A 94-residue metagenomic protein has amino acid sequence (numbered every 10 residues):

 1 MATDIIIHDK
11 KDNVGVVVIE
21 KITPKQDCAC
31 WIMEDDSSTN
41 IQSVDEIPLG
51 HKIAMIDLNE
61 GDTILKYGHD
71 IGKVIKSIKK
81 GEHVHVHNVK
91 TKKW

Functional and structural regions predicted by a protein language model:
A2-W94: N-terminal small-residue-enriched
